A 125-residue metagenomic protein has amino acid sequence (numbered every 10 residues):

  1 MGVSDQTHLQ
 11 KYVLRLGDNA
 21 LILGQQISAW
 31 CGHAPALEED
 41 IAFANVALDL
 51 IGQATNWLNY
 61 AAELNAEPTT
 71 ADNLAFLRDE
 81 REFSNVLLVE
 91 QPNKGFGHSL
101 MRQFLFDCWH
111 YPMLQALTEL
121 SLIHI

Functional and structural regions predicted by a protein language model:
G2-L14, L77-Q103: Acidic/His metal-coordination segments adjacent to aromatic residues that form catalytic metal sites in metalloenzymes
N19-I27, Q53, W57, F106-M113: Amphipathic, well-ordered alpha-helical segments in soluble domains
S28-A34, H110-E119: Well-ordered alpha-helical scaffold segments within catalytic/enzyme domains
I41-N45: Short, charged, amphipathic alpha-helical segments
A47-L77: Conserved alpha-helical segments that form or flank metal/cofactor-binding pockets of metalloenzymes
D72-R78, H98-L117: All-alpha helical catalytic cores of prenyl diphosphate-utilizing isoprenoid enzymes
I123-I125: Conserved small/polar residues in nucleotide/adenosyl-binding loops
